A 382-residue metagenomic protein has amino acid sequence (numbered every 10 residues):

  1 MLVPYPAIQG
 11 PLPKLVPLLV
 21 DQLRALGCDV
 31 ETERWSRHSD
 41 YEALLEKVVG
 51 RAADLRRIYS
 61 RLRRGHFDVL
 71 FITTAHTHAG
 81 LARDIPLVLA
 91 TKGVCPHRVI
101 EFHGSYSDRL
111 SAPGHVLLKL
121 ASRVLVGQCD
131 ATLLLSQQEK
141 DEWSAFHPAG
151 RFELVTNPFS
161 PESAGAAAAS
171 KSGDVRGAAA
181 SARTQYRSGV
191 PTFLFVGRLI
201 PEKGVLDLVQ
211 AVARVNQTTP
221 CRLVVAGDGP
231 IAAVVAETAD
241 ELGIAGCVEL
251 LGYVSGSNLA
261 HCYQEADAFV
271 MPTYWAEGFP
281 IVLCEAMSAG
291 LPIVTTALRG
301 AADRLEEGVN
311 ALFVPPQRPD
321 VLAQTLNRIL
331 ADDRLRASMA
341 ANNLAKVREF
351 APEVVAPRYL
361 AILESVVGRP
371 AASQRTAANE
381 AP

Functional and structural regions predicted by a protein language model:
P13-L18, P191, F195-R214, P230-A236 (+2 more regions): A conserved mid-protein helix/loop that constitutes part of the nucleotide-sugar donor-binding site
A121-A180: Donor nucleotide-sugar binding/catalytic pocket of nucleotide-sugar-dependent glycosyltransferases
A236-V254: Nucleotide-activated donor-binding/catalytic signature segment of Leloir-type glycosyltransferases, i.e., the conserved
Y253-V254, H261-A266: Short alpha-helical donor nucleotide-sugar binding micro-motif in glycosyltransferases
Q264-G278, L291: Acidic donor-binding loop of glycosyltransferase active sites
L283, P292-T295: Short hydrophobic beta-strand element within catalytic cores of glycosyltransferases and related nucleotide-activated
E307-G308, L312-P319, R328-R334: Conserved acidic donor-binding segment of nucleotide-sugar-dependent glycosyltransferases
V321, R328, L335-E349, R358-A361: A short, well-ordered alpha-helix in the C-terminal region of glycosyltransferases
